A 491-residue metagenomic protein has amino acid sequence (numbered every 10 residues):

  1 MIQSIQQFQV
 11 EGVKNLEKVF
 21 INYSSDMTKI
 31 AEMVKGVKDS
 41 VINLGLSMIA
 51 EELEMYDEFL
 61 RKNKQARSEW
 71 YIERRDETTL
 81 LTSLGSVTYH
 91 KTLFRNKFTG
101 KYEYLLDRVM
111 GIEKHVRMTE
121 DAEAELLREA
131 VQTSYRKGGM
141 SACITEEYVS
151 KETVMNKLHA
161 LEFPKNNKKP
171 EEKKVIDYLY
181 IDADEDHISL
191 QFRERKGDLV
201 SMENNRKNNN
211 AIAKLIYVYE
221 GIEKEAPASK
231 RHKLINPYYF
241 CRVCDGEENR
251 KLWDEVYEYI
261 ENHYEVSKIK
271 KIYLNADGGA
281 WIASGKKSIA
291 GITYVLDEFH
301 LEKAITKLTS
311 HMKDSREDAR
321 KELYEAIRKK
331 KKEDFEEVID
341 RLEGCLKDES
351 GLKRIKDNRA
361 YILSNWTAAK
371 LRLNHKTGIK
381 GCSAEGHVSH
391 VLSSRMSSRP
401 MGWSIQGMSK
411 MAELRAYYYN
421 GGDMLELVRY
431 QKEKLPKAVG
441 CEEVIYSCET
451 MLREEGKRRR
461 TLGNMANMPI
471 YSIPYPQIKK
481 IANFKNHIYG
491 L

Functional and structural regions predicted by a protein language model:
M1-E51, F94-L491: Catalytic center-proximal scaffold of phosphoryl-transfer enzymes
D57-H115: An N-terminal low-complexity regulatory-tail signal and nearby short nucleic-acid-interaction modules
